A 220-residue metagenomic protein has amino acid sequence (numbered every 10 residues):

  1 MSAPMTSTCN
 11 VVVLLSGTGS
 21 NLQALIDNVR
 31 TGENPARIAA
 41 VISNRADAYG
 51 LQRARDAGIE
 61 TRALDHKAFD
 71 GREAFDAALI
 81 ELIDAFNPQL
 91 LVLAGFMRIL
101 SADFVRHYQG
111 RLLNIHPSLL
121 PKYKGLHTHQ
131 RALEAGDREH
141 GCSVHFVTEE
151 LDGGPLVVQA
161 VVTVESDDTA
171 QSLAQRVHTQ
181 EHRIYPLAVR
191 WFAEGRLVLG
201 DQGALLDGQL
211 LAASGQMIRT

Functional and structural regions predicted by a protein language model:
S2-A3, V12, H127, D201-T220: Internal anion-binding site segments
S2-Y49, R53: N-terminal Rossmann-like dinucleotide-binding module
N28, N44, A94-D207: Donor/substrate-binding cores of folate-linked one-carbon enzymes
S43-N44, K67-A68, R72-E73, F86-A102: N-terminal glycine-rich "phosphate-gripper" loop used for MgATP/nucleotide binding and carboxylate activation
A57-G58, Y108: Short, structured coil segments at secondary-structure junctions
E60, Q89, R138: Residue-level detector of anion-binding/catalytic polar loops
R62-K67, I115: Short beta->alpha connector loops at strand-helix junctions that form conserved, small/polar/Pro-enriched
A77-F86: Short, well-structured alpha-helical segments in soluble
